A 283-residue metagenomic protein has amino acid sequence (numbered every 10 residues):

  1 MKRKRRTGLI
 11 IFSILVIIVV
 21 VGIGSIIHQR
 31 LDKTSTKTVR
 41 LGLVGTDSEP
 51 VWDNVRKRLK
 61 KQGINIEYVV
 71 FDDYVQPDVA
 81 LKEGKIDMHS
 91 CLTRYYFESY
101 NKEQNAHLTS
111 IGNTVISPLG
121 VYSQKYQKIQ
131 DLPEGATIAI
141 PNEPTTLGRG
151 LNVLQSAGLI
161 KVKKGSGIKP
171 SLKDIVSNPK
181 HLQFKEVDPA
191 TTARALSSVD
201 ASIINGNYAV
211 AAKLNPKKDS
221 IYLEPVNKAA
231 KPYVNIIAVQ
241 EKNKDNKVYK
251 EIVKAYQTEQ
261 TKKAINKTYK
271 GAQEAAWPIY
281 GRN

Functional and structural regions predicted by a protein language model:
M1-K57, W277-N283: N-terminal hydrophobic or amphipathic helices and topogenic motifs
S35-T46, I64-V70, T137-I138: Short, well-ordered beta-strand elements
K57-R58, V75-H89, K102, N152-V153 (+1 more regions): Short helices/loops that flank or line small-molecule/ion binding pockets
N65-D73, K163-K169, H181-V187: Short beta-strand-to-loop elements that line the ligand-binding cleft of bilobed periplasmic-binding protein-like
S99-I111, Q124-Y126, I203, A212-E224: Ligand-binding "clamshell"
I111-I160, K262: A conserved helix-loop-strand patch within extracytoplasmic ligand-binding domains of the periplasmic binding
P118-I129, Y233-N246: A bilobed periplasmic-binding-protein/Venus flytrap-type ligand-binding module shared by bacterial periplasmic
G148-Q155, Y256-W277: Periplasmic-binding protein-like
